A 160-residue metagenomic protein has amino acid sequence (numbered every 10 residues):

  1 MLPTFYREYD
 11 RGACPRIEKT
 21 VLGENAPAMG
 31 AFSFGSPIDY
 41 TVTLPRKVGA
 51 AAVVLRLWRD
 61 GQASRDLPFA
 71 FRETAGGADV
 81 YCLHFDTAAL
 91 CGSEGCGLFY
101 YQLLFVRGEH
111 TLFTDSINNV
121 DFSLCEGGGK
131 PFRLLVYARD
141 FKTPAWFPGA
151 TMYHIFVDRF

Functional and structural regions predicted by a protein language model:
M1-G149, Y153-H154: Glycan-association/targeting regions that enable binding to alpha-glucans and other polysaccharides
F156-F160: Short, solvent-exposed beta-strand-terminating loops
